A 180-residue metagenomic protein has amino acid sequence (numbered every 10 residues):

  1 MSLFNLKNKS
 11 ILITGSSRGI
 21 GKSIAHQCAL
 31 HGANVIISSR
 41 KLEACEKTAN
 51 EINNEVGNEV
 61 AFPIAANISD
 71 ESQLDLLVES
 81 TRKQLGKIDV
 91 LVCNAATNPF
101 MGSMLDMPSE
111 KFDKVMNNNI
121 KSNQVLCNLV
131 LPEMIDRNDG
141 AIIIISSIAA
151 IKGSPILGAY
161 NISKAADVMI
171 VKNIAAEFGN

Functional and structural regions predicted by a protein language model:
S10, S17-G19: Conserved glycine-rich cofactor-binding loop
L42, A65-L76, S109: The beta1-alpha1 cofactor-binding region of Rossmann-like NAD(H)/NADP(H)-dependent oxidoreductases
G102-M104, P108-M116: Substrate-binding pocket helix/loop in short-chain dehydrogenase/reductase
M104-L105, K152-G158, N180: Active-site loop immediately N-terminal to the catalytic Tyr-X3-Lys motif of short-chain dehydrogenase/reductase
C127, S163, V171: Active-site helix of classical SDR
P132, A176-E177: Alpha-helical segment proximal to the catalytic Tyr-Lys
S147: Residue(s) in the substrate-gating loop at a strand-loop-helix junction that position the organic substrate next
